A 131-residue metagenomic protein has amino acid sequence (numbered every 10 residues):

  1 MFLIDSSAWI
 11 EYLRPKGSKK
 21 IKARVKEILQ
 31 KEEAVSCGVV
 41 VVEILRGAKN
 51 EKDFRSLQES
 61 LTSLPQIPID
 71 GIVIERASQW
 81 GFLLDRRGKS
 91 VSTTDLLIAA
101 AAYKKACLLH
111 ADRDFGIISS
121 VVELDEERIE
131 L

Functional and structural regions predicted by a protein language model:
M1, A99, Y103-L131: Acidic, PIN/NYN-like endoribonuclease modules and their adjacent C-terminal/linker elements
M1-S36, R46-E59: Short, well-structured N-terminal submotif of metal-dependent ribonuclease cores
D5-S6, I44, A77, A102: Generic structural signal for small/hydrophobic residues in well-ordered secondary structure, especially within
A8, V40, V73, L97-I98 (+1 more regions): Alpha-helix capping/helix-boundary segments
K19, V35, V39, P68 (+1 more regions): Residues at secondary-structure transition points
K31-E32, S60-L64, R87, K104-K105 (+1 more regions): Structured helix-beta-strand junction loops
V42-L45, Q58-L61, S78: Amphipathic alpha-helical segments within well-ordered protein domains
P65-A111: Active-site neighborhoods of divalent-metal-dependent phosphate/nucleic-acid chemistry enzymes
